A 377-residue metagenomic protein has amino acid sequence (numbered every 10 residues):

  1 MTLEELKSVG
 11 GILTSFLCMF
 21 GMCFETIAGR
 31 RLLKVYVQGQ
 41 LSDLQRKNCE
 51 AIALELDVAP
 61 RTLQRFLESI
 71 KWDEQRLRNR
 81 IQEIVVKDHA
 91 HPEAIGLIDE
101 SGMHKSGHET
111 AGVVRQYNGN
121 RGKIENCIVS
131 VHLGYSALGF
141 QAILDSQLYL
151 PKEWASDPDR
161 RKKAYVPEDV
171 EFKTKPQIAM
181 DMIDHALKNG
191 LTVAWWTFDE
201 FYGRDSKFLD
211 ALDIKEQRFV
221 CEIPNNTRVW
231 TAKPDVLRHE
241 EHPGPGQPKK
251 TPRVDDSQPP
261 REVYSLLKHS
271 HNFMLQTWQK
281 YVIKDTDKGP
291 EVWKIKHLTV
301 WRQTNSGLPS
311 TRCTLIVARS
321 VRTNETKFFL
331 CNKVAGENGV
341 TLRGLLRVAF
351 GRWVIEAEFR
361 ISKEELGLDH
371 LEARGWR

Functional and structural regions predicted by a protein language model:
M1-E25: Basic, low-complexity segments
T14, G139-A164, E168, P224-N225 (+1 more regions): An anionic, glycine-rich sequence signature occurring as long contiguous blocks
E25-L32, R121-N126, S320, E372-R377: Structural motif
A28-H108, R115, V220, G246-H269 (+1 more regions): Electropositive nucleic-acid engagement tracts
I52, P92-S106, L133, W196-R204 (+3 more regions): Short, conserved catalytic/metal-binding motifs centered on acidic residues
S69-K152, D157, K162-K163, K296-T299 (+1 more regions): Active-site-proximal, Lys/Arg-enriched surface segment that forms a nucleic-acid-binding/basic interface patch
R160-E241: Domain-level cores of phosphate- or acyl-group-handling catalytic modules
V340-A349, E364-R377: Short, solvent-exposed helix-loop connector elements
